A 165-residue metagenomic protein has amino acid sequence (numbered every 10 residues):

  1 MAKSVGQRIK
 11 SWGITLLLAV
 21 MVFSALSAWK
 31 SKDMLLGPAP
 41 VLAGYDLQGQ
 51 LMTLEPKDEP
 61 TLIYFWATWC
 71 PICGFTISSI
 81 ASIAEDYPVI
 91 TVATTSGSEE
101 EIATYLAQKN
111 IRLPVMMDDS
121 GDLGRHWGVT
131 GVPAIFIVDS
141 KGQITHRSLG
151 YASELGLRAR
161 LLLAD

Functional and structural regions predicted by a protein language model:
M1-I9: Short, Lys/Arg-rich N-terminal segment immediately upstream of the first membrane anchor
K10-S27: Hydrophobic membrane-insertion alpha-helices, especially the h-region of bacterial N-terminal signal peptides
V22-L54: N-terminal "domain-start" segment that seeds a small globular fold
M52-G74, I80: Short active-site neighborhood of thiol/selenol oxidoreductases, capturing the structured segment around
L62-I63, V89, I135: Hydrophobic beta-strand anchors of alpha/beta hydrolase catalytic cores
G74-K109, D119-R125: Structural microenvironment flanking redox-active thiols in thiol-disulfide oxidoreductases
A107-I111, D119-D165: Thiol/disulfide oxidoreductase modules built on the thioredoxin-like
